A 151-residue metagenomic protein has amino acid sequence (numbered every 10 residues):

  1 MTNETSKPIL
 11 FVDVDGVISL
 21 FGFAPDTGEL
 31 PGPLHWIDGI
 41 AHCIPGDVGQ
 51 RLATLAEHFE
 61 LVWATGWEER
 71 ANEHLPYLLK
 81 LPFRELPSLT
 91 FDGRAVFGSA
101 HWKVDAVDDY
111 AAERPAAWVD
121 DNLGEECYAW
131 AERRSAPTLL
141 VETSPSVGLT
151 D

Functional and structural regions predicted by a protein language model:
M1-T5, V107-Y110: A short acidic-Thr-Gly-centered motif at the start of a beta-strand
T2-G98: Alpha-helical substrate-recognition element adjacent to the catalytic core
N72-D151: C-terminal cap/substrate-recognition subdomain and adjoining C-terminal extension of metal-dependent phosphatase-like
